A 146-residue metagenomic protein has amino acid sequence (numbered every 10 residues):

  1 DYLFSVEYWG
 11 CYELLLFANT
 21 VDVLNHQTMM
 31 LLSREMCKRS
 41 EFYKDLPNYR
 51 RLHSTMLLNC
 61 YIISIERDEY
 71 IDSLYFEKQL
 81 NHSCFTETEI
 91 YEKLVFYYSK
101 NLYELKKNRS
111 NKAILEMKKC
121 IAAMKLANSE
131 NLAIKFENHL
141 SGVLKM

Functional and structural regions predicted by a protein language model:
D1-R67: Mid-protein regulatory/catalytic core that forms ligand/cofactor-binding pockets and protein-protein interaction
Y2-F4, C37-K44, Y75-T86, K118-S129: Amphipathic alpha-helical segments of tetratricopeptide repeats
W9-L15, P47-T55, T86-F96, A127-E137: Alpha-solenoid helical repeat architecture
L15-N19, T55-I63, V95-K106, N138-V143: "A position-specific structural signal for the A-helix of alpha-solenoid helical repeats
L24-L31, S64-R67, K100-K112, S141-M146: Alpha-helical linker/edge segments of TPR/alpha-solenoid repeat scaffolds and analogous pre-/post-domain helices
T28-L31, I71-Y75, K112-K119: Alpha-helical positions within canonical tetratricopeptide repeat
I62-K106: Glycine/small-residue-rich hydrophobic helix-like segments
R109-M146: C-terminal non-catalytic interaction modules
